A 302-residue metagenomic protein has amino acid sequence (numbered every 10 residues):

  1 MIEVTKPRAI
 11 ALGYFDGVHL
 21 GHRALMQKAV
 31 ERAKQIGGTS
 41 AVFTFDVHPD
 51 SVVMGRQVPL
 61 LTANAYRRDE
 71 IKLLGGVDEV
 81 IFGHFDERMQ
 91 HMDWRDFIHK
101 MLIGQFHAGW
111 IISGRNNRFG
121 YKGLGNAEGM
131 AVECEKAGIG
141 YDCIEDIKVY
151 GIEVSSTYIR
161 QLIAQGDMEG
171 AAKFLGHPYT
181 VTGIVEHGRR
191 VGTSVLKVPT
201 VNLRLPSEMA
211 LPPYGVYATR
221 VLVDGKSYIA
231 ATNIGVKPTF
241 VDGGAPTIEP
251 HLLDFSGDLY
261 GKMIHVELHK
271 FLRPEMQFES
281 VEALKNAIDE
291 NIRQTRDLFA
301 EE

Functional and structural regions predicted by a protein language model:
M1, E87-Q90, I147-I152: A short acidic, often aromatic-flanked loop/helix-cap motif at beta-alpha or helix-coil junctions that lines enzyme
I2-A63: N-terminal catalytic cores of NTP/NDP-binding nucleotidyl/phosphoryl-transfer enzymes
H19, I71, I111, A171 (+2 more regions): Residue-level signal for inorganic ion chemistry
V42, F82, C143-I144: A structural preference for short, hydrophobic beta-strand core positions in alpha/beta folds
P49-A137: N-terminal Rossmann-like or analogous alpha/beta NTP/dinucleotide-binding catalytic cores that position adenine
C134-V236: Glycine-rich, Lys/Arg-enriched anion-binding loops that position phosphate/diphosphate groups for phosphoryl
G188-E302: Phosphate/ribose-recognition catalytic cores of enzymes acting on nucleotide-derived substrates
